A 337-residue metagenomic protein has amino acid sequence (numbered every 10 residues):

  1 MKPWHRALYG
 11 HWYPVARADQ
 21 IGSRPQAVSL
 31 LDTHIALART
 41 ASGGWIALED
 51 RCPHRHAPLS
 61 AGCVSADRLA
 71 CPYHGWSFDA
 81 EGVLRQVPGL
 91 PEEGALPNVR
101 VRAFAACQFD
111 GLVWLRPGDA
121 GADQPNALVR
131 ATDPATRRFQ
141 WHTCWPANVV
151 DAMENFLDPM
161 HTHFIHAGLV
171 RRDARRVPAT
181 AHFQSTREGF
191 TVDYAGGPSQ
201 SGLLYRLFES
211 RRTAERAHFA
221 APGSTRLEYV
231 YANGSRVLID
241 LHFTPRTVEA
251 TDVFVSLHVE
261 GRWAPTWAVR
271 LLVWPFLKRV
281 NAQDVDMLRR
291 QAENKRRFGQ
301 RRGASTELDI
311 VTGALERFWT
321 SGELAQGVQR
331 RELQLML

Functional and structural regions predicted by a protein language model:
W4-Y9, P14-R137, G189, L257 (+1 more regions): Rieske [2Fe-2S] iron-sulfur-binding domain
G44, D123-L337: C-terminal catalytic domain of Rieske-type non-heme iron oxygenases
